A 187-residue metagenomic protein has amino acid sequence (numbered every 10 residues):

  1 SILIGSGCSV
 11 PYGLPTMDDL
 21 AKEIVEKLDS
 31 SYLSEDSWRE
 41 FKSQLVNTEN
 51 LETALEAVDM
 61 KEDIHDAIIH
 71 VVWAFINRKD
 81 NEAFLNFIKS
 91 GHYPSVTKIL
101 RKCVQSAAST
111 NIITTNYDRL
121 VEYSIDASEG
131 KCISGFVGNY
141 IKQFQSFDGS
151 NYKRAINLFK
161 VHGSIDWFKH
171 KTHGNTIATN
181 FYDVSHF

Functional and structural regions predicted by a protein language model:
S1-F187: Conserved catalytic-core helix/loop/strand module for nucleotide-ribose chemistry
